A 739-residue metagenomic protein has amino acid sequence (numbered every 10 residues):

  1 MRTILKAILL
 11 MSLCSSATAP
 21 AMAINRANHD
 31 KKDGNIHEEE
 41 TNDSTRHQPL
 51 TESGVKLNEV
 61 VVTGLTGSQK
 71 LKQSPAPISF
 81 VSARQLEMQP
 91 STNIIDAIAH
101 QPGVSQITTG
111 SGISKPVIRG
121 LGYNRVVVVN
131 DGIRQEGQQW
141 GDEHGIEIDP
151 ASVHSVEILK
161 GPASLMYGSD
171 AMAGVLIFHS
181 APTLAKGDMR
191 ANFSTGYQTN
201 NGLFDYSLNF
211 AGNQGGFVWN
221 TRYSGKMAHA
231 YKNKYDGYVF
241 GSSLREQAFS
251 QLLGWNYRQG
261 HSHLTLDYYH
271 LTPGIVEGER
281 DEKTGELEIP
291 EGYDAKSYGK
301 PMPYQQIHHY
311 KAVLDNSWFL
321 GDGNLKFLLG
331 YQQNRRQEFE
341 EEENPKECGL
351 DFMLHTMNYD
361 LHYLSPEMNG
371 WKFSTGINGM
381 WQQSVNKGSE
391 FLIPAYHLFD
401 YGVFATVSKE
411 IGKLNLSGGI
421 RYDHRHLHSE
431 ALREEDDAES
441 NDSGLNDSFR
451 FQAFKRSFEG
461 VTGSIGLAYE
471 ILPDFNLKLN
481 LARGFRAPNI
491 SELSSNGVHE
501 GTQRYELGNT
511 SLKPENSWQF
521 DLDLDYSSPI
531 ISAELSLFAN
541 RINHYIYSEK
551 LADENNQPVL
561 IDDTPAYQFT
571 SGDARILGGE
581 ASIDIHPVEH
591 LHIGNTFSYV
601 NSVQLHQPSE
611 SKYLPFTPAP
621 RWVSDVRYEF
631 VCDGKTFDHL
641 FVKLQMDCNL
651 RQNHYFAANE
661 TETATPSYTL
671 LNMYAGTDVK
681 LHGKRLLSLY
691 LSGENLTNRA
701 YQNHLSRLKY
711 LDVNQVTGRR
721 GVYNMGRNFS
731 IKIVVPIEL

Functional and structural regions predicted by a protein language model:
I133-K160: Short acidic/polar hinge/loop motifs at secondary-structure boundaries that mediate gating or recognition
G137-Q139, S152-H154, L165-Y235, S242-F249 (+1 more regions): Outer-membrane beta-barrel translocator/receptor signature
N201-M227, G237-V276, Y304-G321, E367-M368 (+4 more regions): Transmembrane beta-barrel wall of Gram-negative outer-membrane proteins
A228-A230, F240-E246, G260-G321, L325 (+4 more regions): Flexible loop and strand-edge segments within Gram-negative outer membrane beta-barrel domains
E347-H362, L507-K513, Q519, S528 (+2 more regions): Outer membrane beta-barrel strand-and-loop segments of large Gram-negative receptors, especially TonB-dependent
M368-K372, N378-M380, G388-I542: Structural signature of Gram-negative outer-membrane beta-barrels, strongest in the C-terminal barrel of TonB-dependent
F485, N543-H544, S548, L650-Y655 (+1 more regions): C-terminal beta-signal and adjacent terminal beta-strands/loops of Gram-negative outer-membrane beta-barrel proteins
F538-R541, V559-Q652: Gram-negative outer-membrane beta-barrel transporters
